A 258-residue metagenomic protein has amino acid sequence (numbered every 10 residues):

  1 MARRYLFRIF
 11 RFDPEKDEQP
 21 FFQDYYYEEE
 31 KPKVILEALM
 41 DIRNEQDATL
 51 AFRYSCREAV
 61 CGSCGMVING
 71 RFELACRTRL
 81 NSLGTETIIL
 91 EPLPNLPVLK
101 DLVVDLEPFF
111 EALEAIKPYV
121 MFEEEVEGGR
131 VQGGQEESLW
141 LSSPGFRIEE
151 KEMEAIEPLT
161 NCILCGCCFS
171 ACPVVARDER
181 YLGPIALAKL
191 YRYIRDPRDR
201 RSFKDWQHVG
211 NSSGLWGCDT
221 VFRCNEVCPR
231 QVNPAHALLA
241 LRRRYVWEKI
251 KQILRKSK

Functional and structural regions predicted by a protein language model:
A2-D24: Eukaryote-biased recognition of intrinsically disordered, low-complexity regulatory segments
Q23-V34: Short, contiguous acidic and Ser/Thr-rich linear segments
K33-A48, P92-K258: Ferredoxin-type iron-sulfur electron-transfer modules in oxidoreductases and energy-metabolism complexes
T49-R53: A short linear hydrophobic-aromatic micro-motif
C56-G65: Short, structured protein-protein interaction patches enriched in aromatics and acidic/basic residues, typified by
C64, G84-T85, E226: Extracellular/mature segments of secreted proteins
I68-E91: Glycine-rich phosphate/adenylate-binding loop and adjacent beta-alpha elements of nucleotide- or dinucleotide-binding
